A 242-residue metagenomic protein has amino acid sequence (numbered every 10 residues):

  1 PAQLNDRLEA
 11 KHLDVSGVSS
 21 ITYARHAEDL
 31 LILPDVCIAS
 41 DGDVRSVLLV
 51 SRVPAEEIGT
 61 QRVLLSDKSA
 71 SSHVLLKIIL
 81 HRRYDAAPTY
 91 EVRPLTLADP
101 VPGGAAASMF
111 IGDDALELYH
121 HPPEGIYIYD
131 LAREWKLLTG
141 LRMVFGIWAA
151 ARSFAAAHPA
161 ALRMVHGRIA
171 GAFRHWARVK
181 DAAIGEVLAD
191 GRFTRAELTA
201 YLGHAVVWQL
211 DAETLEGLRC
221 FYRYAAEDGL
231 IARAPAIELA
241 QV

Functional and structural regions predicted by a protein language model:
P1-Q61, L65-H73: Short, glycine-/small- and polar/acidic-enriched structural segments that line small-molecule recognition paths
L8-E9, P100-P102, A225: Hydrophobic residues within well-ordered alpha-helices
V18, D35, S66, E91-L95 (+1 more regions): Conserved beta-strand termini and adjacent loop/short-helix elements that scaffold enzyme active sites in alpha/beta
L31, P88-E91, Y127: Conserved beta-strand segments of alpha/beta enzyme cores
R45-A106, I111-D113, L215-R219: Bilobed "Venus flytrap"/periplasmic-binding protein-like clamshell domains and structurally analogous long
R93-V187: Pocket-lining segment of extracytoplasmic ligand-binding domains
A115, E186-V242: An extracytoplasmic/periplasmic, membrane-proximal ligand-sensing/linker region
